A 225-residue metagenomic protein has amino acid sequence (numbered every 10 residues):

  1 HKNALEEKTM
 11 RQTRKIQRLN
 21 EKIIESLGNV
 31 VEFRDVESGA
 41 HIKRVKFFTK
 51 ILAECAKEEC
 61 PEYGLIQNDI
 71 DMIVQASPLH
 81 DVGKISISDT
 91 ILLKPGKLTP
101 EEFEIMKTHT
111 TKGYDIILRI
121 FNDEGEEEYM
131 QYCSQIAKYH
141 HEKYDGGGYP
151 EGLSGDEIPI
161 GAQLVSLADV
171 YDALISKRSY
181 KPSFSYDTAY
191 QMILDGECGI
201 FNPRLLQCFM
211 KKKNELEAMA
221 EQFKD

Functional and structural regions predicted by a protein language model:
H1-L5: N-terminal membrane insertion elements
Q12-R14, R18-D225: Metal-dependent catalytic cores of enzymes that make or break cyclic nucleotides and related phosphoester linkages
